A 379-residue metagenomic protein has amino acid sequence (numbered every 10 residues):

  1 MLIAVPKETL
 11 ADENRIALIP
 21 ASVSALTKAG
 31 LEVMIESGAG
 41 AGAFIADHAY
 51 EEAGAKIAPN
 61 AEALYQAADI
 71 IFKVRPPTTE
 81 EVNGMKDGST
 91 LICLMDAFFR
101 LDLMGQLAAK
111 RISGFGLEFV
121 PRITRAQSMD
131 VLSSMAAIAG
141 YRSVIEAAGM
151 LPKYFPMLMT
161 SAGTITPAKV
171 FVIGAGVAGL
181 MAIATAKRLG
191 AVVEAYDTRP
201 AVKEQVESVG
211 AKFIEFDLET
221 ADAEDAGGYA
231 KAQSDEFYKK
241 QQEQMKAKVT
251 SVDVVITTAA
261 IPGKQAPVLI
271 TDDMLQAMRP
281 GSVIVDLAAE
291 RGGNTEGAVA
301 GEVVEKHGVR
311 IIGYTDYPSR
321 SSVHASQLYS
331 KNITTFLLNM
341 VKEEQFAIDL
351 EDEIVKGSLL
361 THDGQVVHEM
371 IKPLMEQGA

Functional and structural regions predicted by a protein language model:
L2, E8, T79-K169: Glycine/serine-rich phosphate-binding loop and adjoining beta1-alpha1 elements at the start of nucleotide-handling
L2-Q106, K110: An N-terminal-biased, well-structured beta-alpha scaffold segment characteristic of Rossmann-like dinucleotide-binding
P6-I45, P156-T250: Glycine-rich phosphate/diphosphate-binding loop of Rossmann-like nucleotide-binding domains
E8-L10, S37-G40, P76-P77, D96-A97 (+7 more regions): Short, ordered loop/turn segments at secondary-structure junctions
G54-D69, P76-P77, E224-V255, A259-D272 (+1 more regions): A structured beta-alpha segment of the ubiquitous adenosine-cofactor-binding alpha/beta core
F98-A126, K264-Y317: Rossmann-fold NAD(P)-binding glycine/threonine-rich loop
E118, T124-S161, A289, T295-A379: Adenosine-phosphate binding glycine-rich loop
